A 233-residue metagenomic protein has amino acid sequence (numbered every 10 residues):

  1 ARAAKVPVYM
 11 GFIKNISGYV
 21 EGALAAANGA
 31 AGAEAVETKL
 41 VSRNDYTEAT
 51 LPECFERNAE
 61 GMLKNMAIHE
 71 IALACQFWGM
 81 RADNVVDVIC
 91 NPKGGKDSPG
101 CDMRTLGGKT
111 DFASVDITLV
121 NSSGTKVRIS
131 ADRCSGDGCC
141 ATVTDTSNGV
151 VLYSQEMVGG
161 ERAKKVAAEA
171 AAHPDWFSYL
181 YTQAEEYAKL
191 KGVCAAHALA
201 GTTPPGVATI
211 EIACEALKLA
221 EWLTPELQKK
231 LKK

Functional and structural regions predicted by a protein language model:
A1, A27, E70-R81, L119-N121 (+2 more regions): Hydrophobic, Leu/Ile/Phe/Ala-enriched alpha-helical segments that form helix-helix packing faces
A3-V6, A188-K233: C-terminal helix-rich "cap/oligomerization" subdomain common to oxidoreductases
V6-P7, T125: Short, well-ordered coil/turn segments that N-cap beta-strands
P7-M10, K14-V86: Predominantly a Rossmann-like dinucleotide-binding segment in NAD(P)-dependent oxidoreductases
I16, V20, A67-I71, F112 (+3 more regions): A structural signal for well-ordered alpha-helical scaffolds and beta->alpha junctions
T50-K126, A131-S135, E211: Rossmann-like dinucleotide-binding domain that binds NAD(P)(H)
C54-N58, S178, P204: Short coil/turn segments at secondary-structure junctions
G107-G192, G206-T209: NAD(P)-dinucleotide binding in Rossmann-like oxidoreductases
